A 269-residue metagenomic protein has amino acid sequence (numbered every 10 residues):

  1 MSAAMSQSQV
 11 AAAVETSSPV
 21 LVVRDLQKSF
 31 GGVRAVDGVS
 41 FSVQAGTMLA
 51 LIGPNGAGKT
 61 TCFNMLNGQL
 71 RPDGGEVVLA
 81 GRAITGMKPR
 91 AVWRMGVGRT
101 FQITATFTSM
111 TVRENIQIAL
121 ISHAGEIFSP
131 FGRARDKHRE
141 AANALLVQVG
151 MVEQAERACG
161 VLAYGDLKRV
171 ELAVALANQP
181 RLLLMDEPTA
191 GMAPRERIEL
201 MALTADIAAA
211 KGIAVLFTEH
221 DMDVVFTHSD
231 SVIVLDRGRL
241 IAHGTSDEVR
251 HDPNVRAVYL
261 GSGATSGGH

Functional and structural regions predicted by a protein language model:
S2-H269: Glycine-rich phosphate-binding loops of nucleotide-dependent enzymes
